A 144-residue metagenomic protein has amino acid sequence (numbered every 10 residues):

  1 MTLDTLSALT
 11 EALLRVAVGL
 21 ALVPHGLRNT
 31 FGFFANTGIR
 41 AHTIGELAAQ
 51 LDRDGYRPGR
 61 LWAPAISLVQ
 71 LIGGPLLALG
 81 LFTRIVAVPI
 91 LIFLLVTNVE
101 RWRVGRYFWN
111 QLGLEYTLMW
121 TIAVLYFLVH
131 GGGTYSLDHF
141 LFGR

Functional and structural regions predicted by a protein language model:
M1-H42, E46-R53, R57-L68, I72 (+1 more regions): Extended, low-polarity transmembrane helix blocks
